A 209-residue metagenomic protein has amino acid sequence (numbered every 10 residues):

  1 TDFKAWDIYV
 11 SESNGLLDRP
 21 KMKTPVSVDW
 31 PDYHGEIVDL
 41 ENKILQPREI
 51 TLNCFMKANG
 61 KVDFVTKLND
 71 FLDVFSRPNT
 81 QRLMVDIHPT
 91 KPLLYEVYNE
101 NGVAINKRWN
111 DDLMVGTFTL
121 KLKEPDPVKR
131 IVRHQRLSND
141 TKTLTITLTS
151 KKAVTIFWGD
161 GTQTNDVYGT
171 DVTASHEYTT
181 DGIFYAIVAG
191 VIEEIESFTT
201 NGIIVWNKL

Functional and structural regions predicted by a protein language model:
T1-T143, T149-K151, V191-T199, I203-L209: Extracellular/virion structural assembly segments
Q81, G182-F184: Exposed beta-strand face motif in extracellular beta-rich ectodomains
H88, F157-Q163: Change "in extracellular beta-sheet-rich domains … of secreted and cell-surface proteins" to "in beta-sheet-rich domains
K91, Q163-D171: Solvent-exposed beta-strand/loop surfaces of large extracellular or lumenal domains
A153-T155: Calcium-regulated, polybasic anionic-phospholipid
Y168-T180: Residue-level recognition of secondary-structure-to-loop junctions
T179-D181, V188-E193: Terminal, low-complexity interaction segments
